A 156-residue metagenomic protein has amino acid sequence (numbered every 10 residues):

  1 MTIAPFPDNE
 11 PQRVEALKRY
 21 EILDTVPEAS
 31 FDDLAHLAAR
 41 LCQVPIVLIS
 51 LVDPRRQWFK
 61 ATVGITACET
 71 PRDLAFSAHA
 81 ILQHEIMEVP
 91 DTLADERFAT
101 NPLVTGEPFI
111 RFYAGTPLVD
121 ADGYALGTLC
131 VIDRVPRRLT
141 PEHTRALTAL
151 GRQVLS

Functional and structural regions predicted by a protein language model:
M1-A29: Signal-transmission linkers at sensory-effector interfaces
E15-A16, P45-I46, V52-T62, A67-R111: Regulatory sensory and allosteric helical modules in signal-transduction proteins and certain transcription factors
Y20, D32-L41, H79-Q83, V104 (+1 more regions): Amphipathic alpha-helical regulatory segments at dimerization interfaces that relay allosteric signals between sensory
D24-Q57: Helix-loop-beta substructure at the N-terminus of cytosolic sensory domains that couple signal/ligand detection
R111-D122: A short, aliphatic-rich beta-strand micro-motif
A125: Glycine-rich acetyl-CoA-binding "A-motif" of GNAT/NAT acetyltransferases
T128-R137: Short beta-strand-to-loop transition segments that serve as allosteric relay/switch motifs in sensory/regulatory domains
L139-S156: Amphipathic alpha-helical "output/dimerization" segments
